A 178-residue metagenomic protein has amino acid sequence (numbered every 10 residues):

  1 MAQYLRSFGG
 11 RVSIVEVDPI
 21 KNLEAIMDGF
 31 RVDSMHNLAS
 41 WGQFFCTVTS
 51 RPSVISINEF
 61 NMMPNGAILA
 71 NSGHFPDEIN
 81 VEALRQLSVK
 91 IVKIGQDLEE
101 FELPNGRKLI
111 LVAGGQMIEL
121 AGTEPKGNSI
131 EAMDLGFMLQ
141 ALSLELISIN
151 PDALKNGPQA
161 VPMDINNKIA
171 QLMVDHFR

Functional and structural regions predicted by a protein language model:
M1-W41, T47-T49: Glycine-rich phosphate/diphosphate-binding loop of Rossmann-like nucleotide-binding domains
A2-S7, I26-M27, N58-E59, N80-L84 (+1 more regions): Short acidic, glycine/serine/threonine-rich loops at helix termini
G10, P64-I68, G106-R107: A short helix->loop->beta-strand "cap" motif at the edges of active sites that frequently abuts
V12-V15, V32, F45-T49, S53 (+3 more regions): Hydrophobic alpha-helical scaffolding
V17-I20, D33, S40, N58 (+3 more regions): Conserved active-site and cofactor/substrate-binding residues in soluble primary-metabolism enzymes
F30-I79, L84, V89: Rossmann-like NAD(P)-binding element
V81-R178: Adenosine-phosphate binding glycine-rich loop
